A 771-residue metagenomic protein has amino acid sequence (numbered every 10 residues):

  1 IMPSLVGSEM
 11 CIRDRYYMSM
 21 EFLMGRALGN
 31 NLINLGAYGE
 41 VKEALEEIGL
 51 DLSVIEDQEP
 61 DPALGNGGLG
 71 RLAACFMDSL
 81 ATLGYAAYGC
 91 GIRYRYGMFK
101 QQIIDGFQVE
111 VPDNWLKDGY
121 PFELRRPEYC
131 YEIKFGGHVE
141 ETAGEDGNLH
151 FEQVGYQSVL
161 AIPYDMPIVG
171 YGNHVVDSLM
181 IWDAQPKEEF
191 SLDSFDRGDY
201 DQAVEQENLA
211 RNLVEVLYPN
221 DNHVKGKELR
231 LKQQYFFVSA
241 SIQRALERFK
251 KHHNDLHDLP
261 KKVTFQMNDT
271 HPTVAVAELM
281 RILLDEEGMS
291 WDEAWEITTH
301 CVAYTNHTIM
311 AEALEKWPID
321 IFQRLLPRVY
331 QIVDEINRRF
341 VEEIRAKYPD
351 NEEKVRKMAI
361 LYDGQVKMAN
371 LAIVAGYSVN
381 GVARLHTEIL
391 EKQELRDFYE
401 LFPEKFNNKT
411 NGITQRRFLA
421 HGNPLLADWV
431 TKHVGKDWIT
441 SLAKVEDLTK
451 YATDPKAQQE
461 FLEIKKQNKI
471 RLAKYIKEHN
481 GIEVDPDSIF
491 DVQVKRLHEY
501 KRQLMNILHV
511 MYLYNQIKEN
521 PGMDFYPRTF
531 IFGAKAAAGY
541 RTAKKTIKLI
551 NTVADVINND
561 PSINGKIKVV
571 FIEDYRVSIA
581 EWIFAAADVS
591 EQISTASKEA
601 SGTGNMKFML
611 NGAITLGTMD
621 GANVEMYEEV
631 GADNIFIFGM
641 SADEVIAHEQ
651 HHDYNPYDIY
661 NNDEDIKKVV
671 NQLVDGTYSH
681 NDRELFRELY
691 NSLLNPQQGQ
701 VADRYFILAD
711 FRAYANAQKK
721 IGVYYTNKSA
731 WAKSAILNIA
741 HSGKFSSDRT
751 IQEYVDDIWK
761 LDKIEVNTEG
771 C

Functional and structural regions predicted by a protein language model:
M2-G7, I12: Single conserved hydrophobic/aromatic residue that forms the stacking wall/gate of nucleotide- or nucleobase-binding
S53-L64, L217-K232, L256-N268, V276-D285 (+14 more regions): Glycine- and acidic
D61, G84, M98, S239-I319: An amphipathic, hydrophobic-aromatic interaction surface with interspersed Lys/Arg that forms lipid/phosphate-bearing
G91-I92, F99-I104, Q108-E123, S290-E335 (+1 more regions): Catalytic or ion-translocation cores adjacent to nucleophile or general acid/base/metal-coordination motifs in diverse
E123-N268, W317, I321-V382, E394-R496 (+2 more regions): Active-site cores of enzymes that catalyze phosphoryl transfer or operate on phosphate-rich substrates
I242, D269-M280, E293, I297-T298 (+10 more regions): Extended, hydrophobic alpha-helical segments in both membrane/secreted and soluble proteins
V302, I309, K466-A580, T768-E769: Long, K/E/R/D-enriched contiguous segments that form extended
D397-D447, A585-A586, I593-A735, I739-K744 (+2 more regions): Catalytic binding pocket for nucleotide-activated donors in carbohydrate/polymer assembly enzymes
